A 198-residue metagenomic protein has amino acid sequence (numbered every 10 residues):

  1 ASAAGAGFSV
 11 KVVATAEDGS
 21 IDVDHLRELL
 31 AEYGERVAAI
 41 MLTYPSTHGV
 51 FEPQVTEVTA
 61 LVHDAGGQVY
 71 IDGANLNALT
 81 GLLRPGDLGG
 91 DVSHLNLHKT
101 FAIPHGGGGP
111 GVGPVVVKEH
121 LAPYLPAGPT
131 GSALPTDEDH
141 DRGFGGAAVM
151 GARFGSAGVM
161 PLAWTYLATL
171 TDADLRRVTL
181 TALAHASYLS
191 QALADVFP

Functional and structural regions predicted by a protein language model:
A1-P135, G145: Conserved PLP-enzyme active-site core in the AAT-like
L134-V159, A163-L170, D174-P198: Conserved small-domain helix->loop->beta segment predominantly found in fold-type I
